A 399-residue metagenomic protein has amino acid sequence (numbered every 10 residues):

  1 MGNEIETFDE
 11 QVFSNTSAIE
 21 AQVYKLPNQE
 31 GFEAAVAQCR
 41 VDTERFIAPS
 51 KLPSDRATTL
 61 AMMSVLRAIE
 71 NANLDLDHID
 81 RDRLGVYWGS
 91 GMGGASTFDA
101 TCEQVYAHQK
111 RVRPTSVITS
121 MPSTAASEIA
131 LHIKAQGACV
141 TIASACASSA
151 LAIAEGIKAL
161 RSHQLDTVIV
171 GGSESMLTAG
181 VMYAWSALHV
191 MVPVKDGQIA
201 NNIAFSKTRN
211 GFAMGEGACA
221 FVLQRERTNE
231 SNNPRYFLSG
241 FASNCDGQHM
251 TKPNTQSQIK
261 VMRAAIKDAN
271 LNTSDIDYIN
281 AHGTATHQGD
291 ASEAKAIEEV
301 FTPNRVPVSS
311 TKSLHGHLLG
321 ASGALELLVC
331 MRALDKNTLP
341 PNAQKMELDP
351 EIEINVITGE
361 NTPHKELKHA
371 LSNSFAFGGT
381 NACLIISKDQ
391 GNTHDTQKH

Functional and structural regions predicted by a protein language model:
M1-S50, A72, E226-S239, L328-N342 (+1 more regions): ACP-dependent fatty acid/polyketide chain-elongation machinery
V12, V65, V86, I129 (+9 more regions): Conserved small-residue
F13, S17-Q22, D196-A269, Y278: Condensing-enzyme catalytic core mediating Claisen C-C bond formation in acyl metabolism
F13-S144, S173-M182, T273-Q288: Conserved beta-ketoacyl condensing-enzyme motif
A61-N73, P122-A125, A130-I133, G137-E174 (+3 more regions): Active-site-proximal alpha-helical scaffold in enzymes
A107-R113, A154, K158, S175-E230 (+1 more regions): Glycine-/small-residue-rich "gating" segment that lines the acyl/pantetheine channel and substrate pocket
Q164-R209, F241-T255, G283-D290, R305-N355: Acyl-CoA/ACP chain-elongation machinery
M191, F221-R225, K267, E298 (+2 more regions): Short beta-strand-to-turn element immediately C-terminal to the catalytic PLP-Schiff-base lysine in fold type I
